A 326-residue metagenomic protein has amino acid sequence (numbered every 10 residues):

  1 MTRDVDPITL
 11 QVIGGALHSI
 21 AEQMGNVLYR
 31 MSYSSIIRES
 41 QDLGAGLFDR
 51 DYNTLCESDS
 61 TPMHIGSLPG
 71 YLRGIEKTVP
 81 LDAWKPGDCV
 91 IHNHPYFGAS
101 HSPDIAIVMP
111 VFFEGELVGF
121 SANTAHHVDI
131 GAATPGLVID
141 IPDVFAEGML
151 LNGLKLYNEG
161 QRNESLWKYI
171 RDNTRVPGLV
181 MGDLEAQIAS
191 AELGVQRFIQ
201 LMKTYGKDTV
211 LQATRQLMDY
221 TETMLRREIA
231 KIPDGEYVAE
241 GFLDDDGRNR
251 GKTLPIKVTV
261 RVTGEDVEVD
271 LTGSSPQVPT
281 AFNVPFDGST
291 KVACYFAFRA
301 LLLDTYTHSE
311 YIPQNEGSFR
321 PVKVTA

Functional and structural regions predicted by a protein language model:
R3-T9, L150-L225: N-terminal leader/propeptide and maturation segments of large enzyme subunits in energy/redox metabolism and hydrolases
A16-S40, E76-P80, I91-G98: Short, basic/aromatic recognition patches
L28-R38, M181, I199-R215, I229-F242 (+1 more regions): Flexible, glycine/charged-enriched surface loops at secondary-structure junctions
E39-D42, P103-I105: Short, small/polar residue-rich loop motifs at catalytic or cofactor-binding pockets
M63-H64, A83, G98, I141 (+2 more regions): Hydrophobic core positions in small helical hairpin nucleic-acid-binding modules
D104-E114, A122, V260-R261: A short, hydrophobic, proline-anchored segment that marks a local hinge/packing element in signaling and regulatory
L117-N173, P276-T280, P285-G288, V292: Gly/Pro-rich active-site capping loops and adjacent beta-alpha segments that organize cofactor/substrate pockets
Q196-P276: Accessory "access/gating" subregions that flank catalytic or transport cores
